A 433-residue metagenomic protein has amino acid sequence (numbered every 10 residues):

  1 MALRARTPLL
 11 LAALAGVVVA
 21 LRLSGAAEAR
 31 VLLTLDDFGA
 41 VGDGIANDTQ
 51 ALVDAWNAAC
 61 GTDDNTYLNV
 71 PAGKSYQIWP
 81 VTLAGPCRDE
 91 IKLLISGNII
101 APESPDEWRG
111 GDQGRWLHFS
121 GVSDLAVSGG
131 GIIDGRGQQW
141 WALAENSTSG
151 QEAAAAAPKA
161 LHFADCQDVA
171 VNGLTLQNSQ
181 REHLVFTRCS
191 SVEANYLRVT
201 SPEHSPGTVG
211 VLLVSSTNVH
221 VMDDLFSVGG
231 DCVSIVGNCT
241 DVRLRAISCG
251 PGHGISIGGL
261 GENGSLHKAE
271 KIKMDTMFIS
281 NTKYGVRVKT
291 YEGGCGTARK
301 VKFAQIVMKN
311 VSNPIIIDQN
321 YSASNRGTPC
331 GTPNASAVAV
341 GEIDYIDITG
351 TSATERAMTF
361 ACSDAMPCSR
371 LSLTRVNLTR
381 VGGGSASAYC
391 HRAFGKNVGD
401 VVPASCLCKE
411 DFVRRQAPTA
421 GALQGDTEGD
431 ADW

Functional and structural regions predicted by a protein language model:
A2-W433: Extracellular/periplasmic carbohydrate-active domains that bind, remodel, or depolymerize complex polysaccharides
